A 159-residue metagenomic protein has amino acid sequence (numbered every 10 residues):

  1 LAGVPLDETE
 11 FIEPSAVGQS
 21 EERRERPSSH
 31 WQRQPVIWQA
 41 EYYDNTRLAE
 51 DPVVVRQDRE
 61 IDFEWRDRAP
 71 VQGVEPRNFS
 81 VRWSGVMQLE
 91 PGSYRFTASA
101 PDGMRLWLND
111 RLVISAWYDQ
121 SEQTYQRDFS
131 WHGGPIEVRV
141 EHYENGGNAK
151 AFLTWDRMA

Functional and structural regions predicted by a protein language model:
L1-A159: Acidic/polar, compositionally biased interaction segments
